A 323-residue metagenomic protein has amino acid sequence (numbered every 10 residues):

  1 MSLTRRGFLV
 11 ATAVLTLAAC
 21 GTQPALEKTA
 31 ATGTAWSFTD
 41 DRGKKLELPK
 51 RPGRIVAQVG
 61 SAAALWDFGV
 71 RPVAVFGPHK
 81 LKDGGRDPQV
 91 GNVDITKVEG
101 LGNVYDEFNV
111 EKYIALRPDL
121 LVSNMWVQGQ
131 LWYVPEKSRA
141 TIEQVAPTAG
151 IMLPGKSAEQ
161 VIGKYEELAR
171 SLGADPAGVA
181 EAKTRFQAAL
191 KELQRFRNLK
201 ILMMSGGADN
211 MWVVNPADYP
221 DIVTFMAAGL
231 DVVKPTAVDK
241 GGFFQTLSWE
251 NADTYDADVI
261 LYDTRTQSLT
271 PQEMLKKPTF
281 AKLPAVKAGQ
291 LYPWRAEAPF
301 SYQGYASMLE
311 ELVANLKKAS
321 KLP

Functional and structural regions predicted by a protein language model:
R5-L9: N-terminal export leaders
C20-A30: Bacterial lipoprotein signal-peptidase II cleavage site
R54-F68, D175-D231: Basic- and aromatic-lined ligand-binding clefts that recognize polyanionic substrates
Q58-K112, L116, M125-L131: A short, structured surface patch at a secondary-structure boundary
L81-G85, V127-R139, G150-L168, N198-V223 (+1 more regions): Extracytoplasmic ligand-binding site segments that recognize negatively charged/polar headgroups
S138-G207, A298, Y305-P323: Extracytoplasmic substrate-binding proteins
Q144, N251-P323: Structured C-terminal subdomain patch of bacterial secreted/periplasmic proteins
